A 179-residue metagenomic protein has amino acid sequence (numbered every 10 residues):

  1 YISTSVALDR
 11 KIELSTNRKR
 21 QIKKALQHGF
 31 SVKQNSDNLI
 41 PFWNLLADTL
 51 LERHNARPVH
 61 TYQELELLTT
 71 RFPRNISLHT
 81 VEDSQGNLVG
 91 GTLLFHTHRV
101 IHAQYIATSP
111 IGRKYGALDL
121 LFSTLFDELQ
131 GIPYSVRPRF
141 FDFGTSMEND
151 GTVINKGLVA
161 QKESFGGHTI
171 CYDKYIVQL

Functional and structural regions predicted by a protein language model:
Y1-G112: A conserved beta-strand-loop-helix scaffold within acyl/acetyltransferase catalytic domains
L67, R71, N75-L179: Aromatic (often tryptophan-rich) hydrophobic motifs at membrane interfaces
